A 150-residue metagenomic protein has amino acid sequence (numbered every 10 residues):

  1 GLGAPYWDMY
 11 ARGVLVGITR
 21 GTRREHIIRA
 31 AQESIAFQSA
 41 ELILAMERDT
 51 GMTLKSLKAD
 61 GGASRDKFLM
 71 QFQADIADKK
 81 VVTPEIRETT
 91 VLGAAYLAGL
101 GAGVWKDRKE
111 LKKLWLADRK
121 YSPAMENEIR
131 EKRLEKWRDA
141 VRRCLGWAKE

Functional and structural regions predicted by a protein language model:
G1-E150: Glycine/Thr-rich phosphate-binding loops that ligate phosphate moieties of nucleotide and other phosphorylated ligands
